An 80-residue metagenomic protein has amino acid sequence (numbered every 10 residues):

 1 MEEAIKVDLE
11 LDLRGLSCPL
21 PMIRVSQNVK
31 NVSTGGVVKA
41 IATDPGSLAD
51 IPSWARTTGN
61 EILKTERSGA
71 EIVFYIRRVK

Functional and structural regions predicted by a protein language model:
M1-E2, N28: Short, flexible, glycine/charge-rich loop motifs used to bind or transfer phosphoryl groups or to couple energy/partner
E3-D12: Right-handed parallel beta-helix/beta-solenoid
L13-T65: Amphipathic, hydrophobic secondary-structure cores in small proteins
V37, E71-V73: Structural motif
V73-K80: Core SAM-dependent methyltransferase catalytic element
